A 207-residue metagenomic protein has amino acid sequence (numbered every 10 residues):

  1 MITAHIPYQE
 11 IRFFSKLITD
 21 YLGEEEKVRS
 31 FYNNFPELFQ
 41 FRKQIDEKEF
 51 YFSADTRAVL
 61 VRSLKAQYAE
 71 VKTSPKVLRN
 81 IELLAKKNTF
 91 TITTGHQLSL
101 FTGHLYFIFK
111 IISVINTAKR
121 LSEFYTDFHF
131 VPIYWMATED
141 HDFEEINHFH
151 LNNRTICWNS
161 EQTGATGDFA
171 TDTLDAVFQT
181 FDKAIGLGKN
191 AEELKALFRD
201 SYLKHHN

Functional and structural regions predicted by a protein language model:
M1-S113, T117-N207: N-terminal targeting/trafficking signals and adjacent low-complexity tails
